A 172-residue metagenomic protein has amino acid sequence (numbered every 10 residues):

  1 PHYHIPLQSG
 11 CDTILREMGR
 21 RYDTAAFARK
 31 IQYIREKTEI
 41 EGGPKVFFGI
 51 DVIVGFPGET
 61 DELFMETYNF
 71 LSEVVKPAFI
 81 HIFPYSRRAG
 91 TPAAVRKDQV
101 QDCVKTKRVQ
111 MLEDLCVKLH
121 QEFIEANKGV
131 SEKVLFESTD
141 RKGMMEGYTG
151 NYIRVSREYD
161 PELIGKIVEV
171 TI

Functional and structural regions predicted by a protein language model:
P1-F79, G90-V104: Conserved non-cysteine loop/helix-boundary elements of the Radical SAM core domain that shape
P84-Y85: Small/aliphatic-rich secondary-structure junction motif
V95-I172: Terminal RNA-binding accessory module
